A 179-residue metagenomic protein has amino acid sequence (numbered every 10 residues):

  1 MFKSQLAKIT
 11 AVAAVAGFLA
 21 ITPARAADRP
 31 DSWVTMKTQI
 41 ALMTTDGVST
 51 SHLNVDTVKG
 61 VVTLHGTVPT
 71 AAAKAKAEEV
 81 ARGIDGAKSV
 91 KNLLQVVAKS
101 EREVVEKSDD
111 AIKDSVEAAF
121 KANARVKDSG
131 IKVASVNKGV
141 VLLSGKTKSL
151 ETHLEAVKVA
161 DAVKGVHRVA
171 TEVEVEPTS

Functional and structural regions predicted by a protein language model:
M1-S179: N-terminal targeting leaders
